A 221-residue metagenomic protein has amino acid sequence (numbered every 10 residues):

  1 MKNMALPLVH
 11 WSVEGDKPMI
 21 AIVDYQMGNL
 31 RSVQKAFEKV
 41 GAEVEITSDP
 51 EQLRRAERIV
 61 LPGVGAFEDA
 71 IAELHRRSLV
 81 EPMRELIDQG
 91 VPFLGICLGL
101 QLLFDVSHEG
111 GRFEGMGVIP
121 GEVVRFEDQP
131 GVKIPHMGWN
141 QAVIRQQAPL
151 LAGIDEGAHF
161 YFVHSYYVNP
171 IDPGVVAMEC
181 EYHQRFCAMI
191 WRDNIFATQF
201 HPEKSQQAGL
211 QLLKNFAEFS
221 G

Functional and structural regions predicted by a protein language model:
H10-P18: Short, Lys/Arg-enriched N-terminal segments with co-localized hydrophobic residues within the first ~10-30 amino acids
I20-V40, E203: N-terminal beta1-alpha1 ligand-phosphate binding loop
V44-R55: Short acidic low-complexity segments
R55-L61: Short acidic/histidine-rich motifs immediately flanking catalytic phosphotransfer sites in two-component signaling
G65-M137: Cysteine-nucleophile active-site neighborhood
V106-Y182: Pocket-forming structural segment of enzyme catalytic cores
Q184-W191: Short, surface-exposed beta-strand/loop micro-motifs that present aromatic residues
T198-G221: Acyltransferase
